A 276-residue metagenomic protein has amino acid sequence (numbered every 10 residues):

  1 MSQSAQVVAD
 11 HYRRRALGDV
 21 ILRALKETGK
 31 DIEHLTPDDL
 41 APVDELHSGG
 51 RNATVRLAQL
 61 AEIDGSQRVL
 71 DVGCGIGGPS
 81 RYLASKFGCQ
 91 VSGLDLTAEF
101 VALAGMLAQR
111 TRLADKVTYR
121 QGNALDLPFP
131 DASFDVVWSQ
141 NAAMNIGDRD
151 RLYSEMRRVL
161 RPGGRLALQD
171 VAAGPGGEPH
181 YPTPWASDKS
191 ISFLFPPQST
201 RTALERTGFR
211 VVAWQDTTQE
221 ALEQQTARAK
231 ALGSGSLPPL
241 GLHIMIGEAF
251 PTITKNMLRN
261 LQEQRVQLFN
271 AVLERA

Functional and structural regions predicted by a protein language model:
M1-E27: N-terminal auxiliary segments of SAM/dcSAM-dependent transferases
K30-D31, H47-G65: Conserved alpha-helix/loop element of class I SAM-dependent methyltransferases that forms part of the SAM/SAH-binding
R68-D126: Class I SAM-dependent methyltransferase SAM/SAH-binding core
L125-V136: A short acidic, Gly/Pro-enriched loop at the edge of an enzyme's catalytic core that lines a small-molecule cofactor
D150-R165: A short glycine-rich, Lys/Arg-flanked "PGG" loop and its adjoining helix->strand segment in the class I
V171-I191: Short, glycine-/aromatic-enriched active-site segment of Class I SAM-dependent methyltransferases
S192-G208: Short alpha-helix
A213-A276: Conserved Class I S-adenosyl-L-methionine
